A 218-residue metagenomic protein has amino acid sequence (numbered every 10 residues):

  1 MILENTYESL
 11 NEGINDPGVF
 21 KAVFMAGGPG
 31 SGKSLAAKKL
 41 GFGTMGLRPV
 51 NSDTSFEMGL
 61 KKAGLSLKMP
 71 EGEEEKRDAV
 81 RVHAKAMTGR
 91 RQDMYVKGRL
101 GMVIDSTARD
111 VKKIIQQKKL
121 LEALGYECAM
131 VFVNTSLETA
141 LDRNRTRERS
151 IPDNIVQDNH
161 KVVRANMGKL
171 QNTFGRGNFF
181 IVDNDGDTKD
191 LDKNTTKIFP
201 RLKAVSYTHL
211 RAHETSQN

Functional and structural regions predicted by a protein language model:
P29: The conserved Walker
K33: Conserved lysine of the Walker
A36: Hydrophobic positions on the alpha1 helix immediately C-terminal to the Walker A/P-loop
L40-M94: Conserved substrate/cofactor phosphate-moiety recognition/catalytic segment in nucleotide-dependent phosphotransferases
A79-Y126: Glycine-rich phosphate-binding loop used to anchor ATP phosphates in small-molecule kinases, encompassing both
L124-L141: Conserved phosphate-donor/acceptor-positioning beta-strand/loop module used by diverse small-molecule
I151-L202: Small-molecule kinase domains that catalyze NTP-dependent phosphoryl transfer to phosphate-bearing small molecules
T208-T215: Conserved small/polar residues in nucleotide/adenosyl-binding loops
